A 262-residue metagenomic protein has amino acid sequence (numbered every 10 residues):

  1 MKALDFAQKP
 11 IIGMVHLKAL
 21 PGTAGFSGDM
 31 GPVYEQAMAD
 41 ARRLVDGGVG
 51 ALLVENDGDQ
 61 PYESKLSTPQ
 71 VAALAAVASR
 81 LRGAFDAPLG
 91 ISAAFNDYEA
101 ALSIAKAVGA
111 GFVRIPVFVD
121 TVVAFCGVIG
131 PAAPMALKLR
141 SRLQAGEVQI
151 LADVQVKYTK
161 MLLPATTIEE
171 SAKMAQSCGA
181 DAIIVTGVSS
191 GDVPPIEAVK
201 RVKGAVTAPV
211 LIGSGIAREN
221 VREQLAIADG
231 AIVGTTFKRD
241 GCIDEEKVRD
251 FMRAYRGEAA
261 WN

Functional and structural regions predicted by a protein language model:
M1-G28, A136-A145, N262: N-terminal amphipathic alpha-helix/helix-capping segment at the start of soluble metabolic enzymes
I11-V15, L52-V54, L89-A93, V113-I115 (+4 more regions): Hydrophobic faces of well-ordered beta-strands that scaffold small-molecule active sites in alpha/beta enzyme cores
G13-M14, E63-I91, P131-A152, P194-A217 (+1 more regions): Alpha-helix-loop-beta-strand connector modules within alpha/beta enzyme cores
H16-A39, L89-D97, A152-E169, I212 (+1 more regions): Active-site mouth loops of central-metabolism enzymes
L17, A24, I104-A182: Conserved anion-binding
V49-A73, D120-F125, A180-P194, K238: Glycine-rich, proline-tolerant flexible connector loops at the mouths of alpha/beta enzymes
N96-G109, S171, A205-V233: Catalytic cores of alpha/beta
V108-C126, C178-S190, S214-A217, I227-V248: Glycine-rich phosphate-binding active-site loops on the catalytic face of alpha/beta enzymes
